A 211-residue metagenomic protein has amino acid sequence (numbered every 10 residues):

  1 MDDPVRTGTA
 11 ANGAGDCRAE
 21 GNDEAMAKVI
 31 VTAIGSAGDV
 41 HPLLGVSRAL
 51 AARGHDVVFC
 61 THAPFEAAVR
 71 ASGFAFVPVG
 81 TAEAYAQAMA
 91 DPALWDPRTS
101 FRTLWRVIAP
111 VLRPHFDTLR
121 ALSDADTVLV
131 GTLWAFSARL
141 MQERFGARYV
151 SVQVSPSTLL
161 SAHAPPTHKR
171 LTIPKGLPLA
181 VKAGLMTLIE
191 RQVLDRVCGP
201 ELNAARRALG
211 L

Functional and structural regions predicted by a protein language model:
D2-A10: Extreme N-terminal basic, low-complexity initiation segments that serve as generic localization/processing leaders
T9-A11, N22-D23, L211: Intrinsically disordered, low-complexity segments enriched in polar/charged small residues
N22, M26-V77: N-terminal subdomain of nucleotide-sugar transferases
A63-L211: Nucleotide-sugar-dependent glycosyltransferase catalytic domains
